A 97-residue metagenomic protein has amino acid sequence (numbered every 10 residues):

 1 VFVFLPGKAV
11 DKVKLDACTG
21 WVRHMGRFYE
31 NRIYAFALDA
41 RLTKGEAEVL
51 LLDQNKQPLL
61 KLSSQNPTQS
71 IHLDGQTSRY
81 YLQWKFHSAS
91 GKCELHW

Functional and structural regions predicted by a protein language model:
V1-R27: Transition segment at domain starts
F2-K12, Q57-L62, L73-G75, F86-A89: Acidic (Asp/Glu) and glycine-rich low-complexity loops/linkers that are typically intrinsically disordered
A17, S63-S64: Surface loop/turn motifs at the tips and blade-to-blade linkers of beta-strand repeat domains
V22-H24, P67-I71: Short strand-edge motifs at loop-to-beta-strand transitions and within beta-strands of extracellular beta-rich domains
G26, E30-K44: Beta-rich globular "head" domains
R32-L38, H72-W97: Noncatalytic modules at the cell exterior or secretory-pathway interfaces, chiefly beta-strand-rich lectin/adhesion
K44-K61, L95-W97: Short, surface-exposed beta-strand/strand-loop-strand elements in extracellular ectodomains
